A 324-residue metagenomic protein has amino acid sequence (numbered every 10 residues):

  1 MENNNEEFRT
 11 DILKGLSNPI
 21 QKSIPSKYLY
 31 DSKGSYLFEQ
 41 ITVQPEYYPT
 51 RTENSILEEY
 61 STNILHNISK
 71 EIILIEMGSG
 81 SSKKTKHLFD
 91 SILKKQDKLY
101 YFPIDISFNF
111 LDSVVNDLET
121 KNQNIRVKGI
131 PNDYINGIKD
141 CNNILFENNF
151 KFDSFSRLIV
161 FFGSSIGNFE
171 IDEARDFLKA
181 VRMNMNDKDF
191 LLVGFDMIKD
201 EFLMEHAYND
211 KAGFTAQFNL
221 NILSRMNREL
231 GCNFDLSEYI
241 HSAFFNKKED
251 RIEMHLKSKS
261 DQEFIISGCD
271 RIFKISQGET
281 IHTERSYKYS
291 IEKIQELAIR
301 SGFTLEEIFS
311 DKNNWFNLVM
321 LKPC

Functional and structural regions predicted by a protein language model:
M1-K27, S35: N-terminal auxiliary segments of SAM/dcSAM-dependent transferases
Q21-N67: Class I SAM-dependent methyltransferase Rossmann-like catalytic core, especially the SAM/SAH-binding loop
E71-G80: Conserved class I S-adenosyl-L-methionine
F89-I138: Class I SAM-dependent methyltransferase SAM/SAH-binding core
S154-L178: A short SAM/SAH-binding and catalytic strip from SAM-dependent methyltransferases
R175-D187: A short glycine-rich, Lys/Arg-flanked "PGG" loop and its adjoining helix->strand segment in the class I
N184-I198: Conserved beta-strand signature within the Rossmann-like core of class I S-adenosyl-L-methionine
E205-Y287, Q295-S301: Substrate-binding/catalytic lobe of Class I Rossmann-like enzymes that use SAM or dcSAM, i.e., the mid-to-C-terminal
